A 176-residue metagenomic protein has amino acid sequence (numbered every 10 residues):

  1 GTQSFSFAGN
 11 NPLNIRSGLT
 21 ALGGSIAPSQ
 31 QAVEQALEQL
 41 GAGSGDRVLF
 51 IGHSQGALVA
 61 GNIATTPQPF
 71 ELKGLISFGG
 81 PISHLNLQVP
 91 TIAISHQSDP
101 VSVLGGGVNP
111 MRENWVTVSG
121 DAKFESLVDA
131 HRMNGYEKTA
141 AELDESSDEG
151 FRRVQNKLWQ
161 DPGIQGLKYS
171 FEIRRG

Functional and structural regions predicted by a protein language model:
G1-R47, T65-G176: Alpha/beta hydrolase fold serine-hydrolase catalytic domain that processes acyl esters and thioesters
I51-A60: Gly/Ala-rich beta-loop-alpha elbow adjacent to hydrolase catalytic centers
